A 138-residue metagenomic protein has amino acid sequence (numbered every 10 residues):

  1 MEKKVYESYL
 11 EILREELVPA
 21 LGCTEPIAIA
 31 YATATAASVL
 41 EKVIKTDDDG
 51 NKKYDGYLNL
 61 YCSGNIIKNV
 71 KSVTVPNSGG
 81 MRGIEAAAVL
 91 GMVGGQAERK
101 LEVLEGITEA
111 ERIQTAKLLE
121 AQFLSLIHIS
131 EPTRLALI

Functional and structural regions predicted by a protein language model:
M1-E11, Y54-I66: Acidic-glycine-rich active-site phosphate/pyrophosphate-binding loop
S8-L21: Generic N-terminal amphipathic, Lys/Arg-enriched alpha-helix
L21-P26, N77-G83, E105: Active-site nucleophile and cofactor-binding loops and adjacent substrate-binding regions of central metabolic enzymes
P26-V43: Alpha-helical support elements that line or immediately flank enzyme active sites and cofactor-binding pockets
I27, E102-A116: Alpha/propeptide regions of enzymes that mature by internal proteolysis
T46-G64, L101-I107: Beta-strand segments within the central parallel beta-sheet cores of soluble alpha/beta enzyme folds
G56-E98, T115-F123: A structural-propensity feature for long, helix-poor, extended segments
I127-I138: Single conserved hydrophobic/aromatic residue that forms the stacking wall/gate of nucleotide- or nucleobase-binding
